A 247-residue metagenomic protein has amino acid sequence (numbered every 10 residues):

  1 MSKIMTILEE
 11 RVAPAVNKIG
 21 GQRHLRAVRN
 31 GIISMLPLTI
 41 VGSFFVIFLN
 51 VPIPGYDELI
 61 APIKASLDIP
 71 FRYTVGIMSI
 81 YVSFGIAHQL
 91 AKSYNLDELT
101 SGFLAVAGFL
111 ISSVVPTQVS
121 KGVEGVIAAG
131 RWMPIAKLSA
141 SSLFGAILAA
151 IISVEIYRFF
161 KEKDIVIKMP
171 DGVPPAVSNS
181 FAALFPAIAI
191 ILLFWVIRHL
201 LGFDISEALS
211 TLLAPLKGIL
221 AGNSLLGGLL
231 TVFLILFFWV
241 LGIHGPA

Functional and structural regions predicted by a protein language model:
S2-I47, P54-H244: Signature of multi-pass transmembrane helix bundles
